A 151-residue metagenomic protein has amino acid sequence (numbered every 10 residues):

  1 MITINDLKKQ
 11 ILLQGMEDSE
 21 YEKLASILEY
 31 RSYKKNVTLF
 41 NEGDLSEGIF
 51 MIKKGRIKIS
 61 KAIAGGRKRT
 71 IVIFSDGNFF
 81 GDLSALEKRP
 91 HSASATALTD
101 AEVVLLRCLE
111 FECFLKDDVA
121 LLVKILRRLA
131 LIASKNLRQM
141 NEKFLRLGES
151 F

Functional and structural regions predicted by a protein language model:
M1-F151: Cytosolic regulatory regions built on CNB/CRP/Popeye-like sensor folds
